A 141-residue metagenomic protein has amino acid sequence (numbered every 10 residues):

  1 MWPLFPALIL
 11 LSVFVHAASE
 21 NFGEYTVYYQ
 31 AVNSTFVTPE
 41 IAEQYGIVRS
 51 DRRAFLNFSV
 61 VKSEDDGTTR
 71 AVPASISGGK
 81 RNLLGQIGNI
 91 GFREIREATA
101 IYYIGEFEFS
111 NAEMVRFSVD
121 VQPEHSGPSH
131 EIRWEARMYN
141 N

Functional and structural regions predicted by a protein language model:
M1-L10: Sec-dependent signal peptide recognition, specifically the positively charged N-region followed immediately by
S12-A17: N-terminal signal peptide c-region/cleavage motif recognized by signal peptidases
A18-F55: Beta-strand-rich domain onsets/edges
A54-E64: Beta-strand-rich structural segments
S77-N89: Short amphipathic beta-strand segments in non-cytosolic proteins
E97-I104: Aromatic sugar-binding surface patches on proteins that engage polysaccharides or sugar-phosphate polymers
V115-Q122: Short, aromatic- and glycine-rich surface loops/edge beta-strands on solvent-exposed regions
P123-E131: Short acidic/polar inter-strand loop motif in beta-rich domains
